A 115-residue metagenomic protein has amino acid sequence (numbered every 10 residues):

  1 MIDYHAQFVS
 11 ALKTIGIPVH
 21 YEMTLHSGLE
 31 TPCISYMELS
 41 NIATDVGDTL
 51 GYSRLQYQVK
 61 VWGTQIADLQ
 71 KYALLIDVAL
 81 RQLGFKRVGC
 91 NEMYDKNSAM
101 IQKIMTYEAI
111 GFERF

Functional and structural regions predicted by a protein language model:
M1-D3, D68, D95: Poly-acidic low-complexity segments
M1-G47, Y72: Small/polar-rich, solvent-exposed N-terminal microdomains that initiate assembly or binding
T44, A67-L69, E113-F115: Residue-level signal for secondary-structure boundary sites
V46-G51, K96-S98: Short, solvent-exposed beta-strand/turn "edge" segments of beta-rich domains on protein surfaces
T49-R54, L74-I76: Short intrinsically disordered coil segments
G51-T64, I101-G111: Oligomerization/assembly interface segments of phage tail-like spikes and tubes
V59-R81: Mid-chain, well-packed structural core segment of small domains
L74-F115: Acidic-leaning, charged glycine-interspersed low-complexity segments
